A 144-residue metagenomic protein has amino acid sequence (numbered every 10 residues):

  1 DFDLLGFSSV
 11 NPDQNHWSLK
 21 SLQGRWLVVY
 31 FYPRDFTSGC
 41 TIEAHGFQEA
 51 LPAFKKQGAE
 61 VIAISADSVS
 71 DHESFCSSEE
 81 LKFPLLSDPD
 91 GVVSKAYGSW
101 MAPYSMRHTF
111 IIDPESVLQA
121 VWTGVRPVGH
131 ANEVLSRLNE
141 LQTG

Functional and structural regions predicted by a protein language model:
D1-G144: Chalcogenol-based redox active-site neighborhoods
